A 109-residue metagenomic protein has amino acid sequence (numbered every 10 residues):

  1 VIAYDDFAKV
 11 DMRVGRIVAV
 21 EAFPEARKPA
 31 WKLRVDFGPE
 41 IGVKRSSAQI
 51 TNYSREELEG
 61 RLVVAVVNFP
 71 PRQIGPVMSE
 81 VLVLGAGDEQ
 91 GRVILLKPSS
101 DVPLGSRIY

Functional and structural regions predicted by a protein language model:
V1-Y109: Phosphate-backbone binding interfaces of nucleic-acid-interacting proteins
